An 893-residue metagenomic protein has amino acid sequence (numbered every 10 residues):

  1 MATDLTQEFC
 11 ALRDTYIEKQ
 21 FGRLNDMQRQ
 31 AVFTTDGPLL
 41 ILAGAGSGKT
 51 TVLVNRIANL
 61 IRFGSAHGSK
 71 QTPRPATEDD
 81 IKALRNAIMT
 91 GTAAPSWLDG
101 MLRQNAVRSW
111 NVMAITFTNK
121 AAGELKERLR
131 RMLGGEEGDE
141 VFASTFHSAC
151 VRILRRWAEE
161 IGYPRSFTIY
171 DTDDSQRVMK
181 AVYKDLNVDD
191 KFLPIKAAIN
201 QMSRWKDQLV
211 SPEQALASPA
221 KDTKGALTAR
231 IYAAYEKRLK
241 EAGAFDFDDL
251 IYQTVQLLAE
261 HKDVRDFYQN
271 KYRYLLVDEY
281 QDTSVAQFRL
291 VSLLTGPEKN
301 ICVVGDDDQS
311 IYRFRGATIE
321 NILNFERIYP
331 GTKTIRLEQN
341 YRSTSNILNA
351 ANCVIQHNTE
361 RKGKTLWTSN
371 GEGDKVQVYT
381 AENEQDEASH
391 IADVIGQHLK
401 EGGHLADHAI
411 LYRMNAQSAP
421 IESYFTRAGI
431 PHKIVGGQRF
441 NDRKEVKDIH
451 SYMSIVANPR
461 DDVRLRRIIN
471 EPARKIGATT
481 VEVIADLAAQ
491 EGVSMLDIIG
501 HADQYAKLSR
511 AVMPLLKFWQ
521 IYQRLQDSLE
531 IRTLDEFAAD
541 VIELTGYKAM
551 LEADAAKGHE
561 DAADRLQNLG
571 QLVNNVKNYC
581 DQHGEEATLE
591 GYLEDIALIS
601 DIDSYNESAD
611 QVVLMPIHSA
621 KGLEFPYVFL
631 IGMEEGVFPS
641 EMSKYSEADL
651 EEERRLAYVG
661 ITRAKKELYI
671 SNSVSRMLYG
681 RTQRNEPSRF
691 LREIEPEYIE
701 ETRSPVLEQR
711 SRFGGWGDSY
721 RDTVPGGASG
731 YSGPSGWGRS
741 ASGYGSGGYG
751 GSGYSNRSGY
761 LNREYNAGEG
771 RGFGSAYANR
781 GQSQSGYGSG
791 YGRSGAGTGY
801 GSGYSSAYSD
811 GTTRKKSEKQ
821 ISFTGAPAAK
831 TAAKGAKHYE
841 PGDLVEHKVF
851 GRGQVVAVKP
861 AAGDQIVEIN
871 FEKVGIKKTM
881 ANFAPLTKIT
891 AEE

Functional and structural regions predicted by a protein language model:
A2-P164, I169, D266, E320 (+1 more regions): P-loop NTPase Walker
R23, D80, I88-W97, F146-C150 (+4 more regions): Conserved helicase/translocase P-loop NTPase motor core
F33, G37, Q104-S109, Q256-L275 (+1 more regions): Short basic/glycine-enriched coil/helix segment immediately N-terminal to the Walker B
T35, F117, E137-V141, A158-D249 (+4 more regions): ATP-hydrolysis module of ASCE/P-loop NTPase motor domains, specifically the Walker B Asp-Glu catalytic pair
S47, Q281-E360, K364-S369, D486-A489 (+1 more regions): Conserved helicase motor core of SF1/SF2 NTP-dependent helicases
S47-L53, G68, P73, T77 (+8 more regions): Helicase P-loop NTPase motor core
A217-K221, H404, S418-I430, R443 (+4 more regions): Conserved helicase C-terminal RecA-like lobe
M633-G875, F883-E893: C-terminal accessory regions
